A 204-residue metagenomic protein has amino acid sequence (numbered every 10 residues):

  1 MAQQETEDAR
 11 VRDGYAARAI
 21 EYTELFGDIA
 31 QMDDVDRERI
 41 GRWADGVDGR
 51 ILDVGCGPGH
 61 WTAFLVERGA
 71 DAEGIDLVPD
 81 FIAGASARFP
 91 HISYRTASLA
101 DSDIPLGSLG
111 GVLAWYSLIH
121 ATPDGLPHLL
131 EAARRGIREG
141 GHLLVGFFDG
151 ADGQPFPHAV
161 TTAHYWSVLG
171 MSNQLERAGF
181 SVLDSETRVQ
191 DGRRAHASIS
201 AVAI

Functional and structural regions predicted by a protein language model:
M1-V47, A151: Conserved class I S-adenosyl-L-methionine
L52, P58-D101: Class I SAM-dependent methyltransferase SAM/SAH-binding core
A100-V112: A short acidic, Gly/Pro-enriched loop at the edge of an enzyme's catalytic core that lines a small-molecule cofactor
G110-G125: A short SAM/SAH-binding and catalytic strip from SAM-dependent methyltransferases
P127-E139: A short glycine-rich, Lys/Arg-flanked "PGG" loop and its adjoining helix->strand segment in the class I
G140-F147: Conserved beta-strand signature within the Rossmann-like core of class I S-adenosyl-L-methionine
Q154-G170: Acceptor-substrate binding/catalytic loop of class I
V189-I204: Core SAM-dependent methyltransferase catalytic element
